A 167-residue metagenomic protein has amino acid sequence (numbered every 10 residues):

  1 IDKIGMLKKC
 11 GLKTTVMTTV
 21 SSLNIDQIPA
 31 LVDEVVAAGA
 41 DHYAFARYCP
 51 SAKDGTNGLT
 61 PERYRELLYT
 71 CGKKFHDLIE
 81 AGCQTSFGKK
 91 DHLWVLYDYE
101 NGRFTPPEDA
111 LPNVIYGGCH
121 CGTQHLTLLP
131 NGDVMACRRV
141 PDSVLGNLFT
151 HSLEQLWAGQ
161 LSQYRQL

Functional and structural regions predicted by a protein language model:
I1-R63: Radical SAM/AdoMet-radical enzyme domain recognition
P50-S51, L93-L96, H125: Short, catalytically relevant binding-site loops at active-site mouths
R63-E108, D133-L167: C-terminal accessory region of radical SAM enzymes
E108-I115: Acidic, His- and aromatic-enriched active-site or binding-groove loops in soluble protein domains that engage sugars
Y116-G118, L167: Short secondary-structure boundary/capping segments
C119-T123: Short, small/polar residue-rich loop motifs at catalytic or cofactor-binding pockets
L128-L129: Short, acidic, Ser/Thr-enriched surface-loop or helix-capping motifs
